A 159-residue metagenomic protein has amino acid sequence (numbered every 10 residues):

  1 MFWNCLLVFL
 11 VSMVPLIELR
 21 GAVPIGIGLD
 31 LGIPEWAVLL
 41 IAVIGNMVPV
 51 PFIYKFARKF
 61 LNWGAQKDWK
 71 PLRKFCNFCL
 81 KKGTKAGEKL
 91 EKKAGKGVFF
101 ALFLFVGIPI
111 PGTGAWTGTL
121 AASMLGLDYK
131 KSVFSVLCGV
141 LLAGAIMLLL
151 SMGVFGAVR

Functional and structural regions predicted by a protein language model:
M1-V8, I27-V106, K130, L137 (+1 more regions): Membrane-interfacial helix-loop-helix
S12-P15, F52-I53, G126: Hydrophobic membrane-targeting signal helices
M13-I25, P109-L120: Transmembrane helix boundary and interhelical junction motifs in multipass membrane proteins
L16, I44-M47, G112, G126: Alpha-helical architecture
A121-A145: Interfacial loop-to-transmembrane junctions
